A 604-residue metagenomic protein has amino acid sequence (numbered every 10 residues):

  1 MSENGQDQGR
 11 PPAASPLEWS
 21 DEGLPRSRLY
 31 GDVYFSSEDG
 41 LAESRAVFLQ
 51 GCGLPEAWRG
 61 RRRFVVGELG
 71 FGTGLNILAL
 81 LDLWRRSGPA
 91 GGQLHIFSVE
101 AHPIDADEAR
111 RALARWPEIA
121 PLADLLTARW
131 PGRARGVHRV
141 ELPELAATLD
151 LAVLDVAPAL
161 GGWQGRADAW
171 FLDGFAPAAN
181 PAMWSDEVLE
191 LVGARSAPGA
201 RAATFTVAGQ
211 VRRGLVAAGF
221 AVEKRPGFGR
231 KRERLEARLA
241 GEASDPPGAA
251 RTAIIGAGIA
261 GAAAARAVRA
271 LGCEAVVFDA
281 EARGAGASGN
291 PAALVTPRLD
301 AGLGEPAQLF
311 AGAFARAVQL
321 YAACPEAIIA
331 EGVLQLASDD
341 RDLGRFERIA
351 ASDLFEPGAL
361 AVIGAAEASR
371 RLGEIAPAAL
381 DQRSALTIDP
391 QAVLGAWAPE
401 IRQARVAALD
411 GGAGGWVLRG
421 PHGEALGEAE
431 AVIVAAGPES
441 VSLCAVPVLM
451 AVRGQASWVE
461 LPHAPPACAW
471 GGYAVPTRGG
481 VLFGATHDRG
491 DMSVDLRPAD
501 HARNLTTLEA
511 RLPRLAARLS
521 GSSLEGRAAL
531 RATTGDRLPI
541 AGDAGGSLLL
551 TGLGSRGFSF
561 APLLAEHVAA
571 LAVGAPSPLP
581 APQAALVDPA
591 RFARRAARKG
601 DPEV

Functional and structural regions predicted by a protein language model:
A57-A167, D186: The AdoMet/dcAdoMet-binding core of the Class I SAM-like
S185-P198: A short glycine-rich, Lys/Arg-flanked "PGG" loop and its adjoining helix->strand segment in the class I
A203, G302-A313, D340-D342, L380-A396 (+3 more regions): Short beta-strand to alpha-helix junction loop
E242-P247, A253-L271, A280, S288-L299 (+2 more regions): Active-site substrate-recognition segment that forms the wall of the catalytic cavity or substrate channel
G248, H422-A431: Core beta-strand elements of the Rossmann-like FAD/NAD(P) dinucleotide-binding domain in flavoenzyme oxidoreductases
A293-R371: Dinucleotide-binding Rossmann-like beta1-alpha1 core, especially the glycine-rich loop that anchors the ADP
R402-V417: A conserved short coil-to-beta-strand element within the FAD-binding core of flavoproteins
L519-V604: C-terminal catalytic lobe of FAD-dependent flavoproteins
